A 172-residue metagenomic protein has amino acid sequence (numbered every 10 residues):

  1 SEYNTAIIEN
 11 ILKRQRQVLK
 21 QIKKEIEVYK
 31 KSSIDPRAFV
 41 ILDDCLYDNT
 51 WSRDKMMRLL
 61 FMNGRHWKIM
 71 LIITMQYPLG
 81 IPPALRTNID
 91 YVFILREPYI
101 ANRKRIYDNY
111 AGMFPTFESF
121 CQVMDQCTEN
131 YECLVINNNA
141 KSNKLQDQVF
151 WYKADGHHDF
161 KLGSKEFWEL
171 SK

Functional and structural regions predicted by a protein language model:
S1-E118: Conserved P-loop NTPase motor cores
A6, S32, I94, Y110-M113 (+5 more regions): Generic signature of intrinsically disordered, low-complexity segments enriched in small/polar residues
K104-S142: P-loop/Walker A phosphate-binding loop and immediately adjacent motor/lid segment at beta-alpha junctions
E129-K172: Conserved P-loop NTPase motor module
